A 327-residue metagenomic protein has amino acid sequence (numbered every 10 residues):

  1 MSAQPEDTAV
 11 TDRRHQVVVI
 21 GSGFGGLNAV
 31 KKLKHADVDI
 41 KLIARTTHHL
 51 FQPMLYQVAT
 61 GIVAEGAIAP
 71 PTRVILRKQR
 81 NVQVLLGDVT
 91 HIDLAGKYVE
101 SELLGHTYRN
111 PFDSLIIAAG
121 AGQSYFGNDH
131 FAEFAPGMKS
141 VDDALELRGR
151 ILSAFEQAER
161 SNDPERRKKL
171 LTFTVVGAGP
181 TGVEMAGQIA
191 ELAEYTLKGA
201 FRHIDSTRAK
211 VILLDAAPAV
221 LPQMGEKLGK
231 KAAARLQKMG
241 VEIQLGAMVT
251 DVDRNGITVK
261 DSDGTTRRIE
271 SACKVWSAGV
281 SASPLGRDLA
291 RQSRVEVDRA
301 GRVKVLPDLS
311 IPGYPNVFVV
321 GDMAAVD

Functional and structural regions predicted by a protein language model:
S2-H15, V82-T174, L192, D263-G264 (+1 more regions): FAD-binding core/adjacent interface of flavoenzyme oxidoreductases
S2-L86, T90-H91, F173, P180-M224 (+1 more regions): Beta1-alpha1 glycine-rich phosphate/pyrophosphate-binding loop at the start of Rossmann-like nucleotide-binding domains
A3-E6, F134-N162, G256, E270-D327: FAD-site-proximal beta/loop scaffold in flavoenzymes
H35, Q52, L94, S124-F131 (+2 more regions): Short loop/helix-cap segments at secondary-structure boundaries that form the rim of catalytic
H49-Q52, S124-G127, P284-L285, V326-D327: Short acidic/His/Gly/Ser-rich catalytic and metal-binding motifs that mark active-site loops of diverse hydrolases
L55-V63, A132-P136, K227-L228, A290-S293: Short glycine-enriched, charge-decorated loop/helix-capping segments at active-site entrances that position
R80-A95, A190-P307, G313: A Rossmann-like FAD-binding core segment of flavoenzymes
G120-Q123, A186, V280-A282: Short glycine-rich anion-binding loops that position phosphate/pyrophosphate groups of nucleotides and phosphorylated
